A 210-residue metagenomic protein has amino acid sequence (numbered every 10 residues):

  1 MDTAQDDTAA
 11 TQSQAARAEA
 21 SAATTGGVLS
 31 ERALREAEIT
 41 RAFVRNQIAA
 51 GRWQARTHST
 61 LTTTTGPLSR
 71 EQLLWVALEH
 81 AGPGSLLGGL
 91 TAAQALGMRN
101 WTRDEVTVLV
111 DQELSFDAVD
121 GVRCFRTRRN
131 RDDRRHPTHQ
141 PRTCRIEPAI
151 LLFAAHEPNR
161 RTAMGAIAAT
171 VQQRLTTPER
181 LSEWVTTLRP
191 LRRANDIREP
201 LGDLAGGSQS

Functional and structural regions predicted by a protein language model:
M1-D196, D203: Short gly/ser-rich loop at a beta-strand->alpha-helix junction or flexible surface loop bordering the NTP-binding
R198-S210: Nucleic-acid endo/exonuclease domains
